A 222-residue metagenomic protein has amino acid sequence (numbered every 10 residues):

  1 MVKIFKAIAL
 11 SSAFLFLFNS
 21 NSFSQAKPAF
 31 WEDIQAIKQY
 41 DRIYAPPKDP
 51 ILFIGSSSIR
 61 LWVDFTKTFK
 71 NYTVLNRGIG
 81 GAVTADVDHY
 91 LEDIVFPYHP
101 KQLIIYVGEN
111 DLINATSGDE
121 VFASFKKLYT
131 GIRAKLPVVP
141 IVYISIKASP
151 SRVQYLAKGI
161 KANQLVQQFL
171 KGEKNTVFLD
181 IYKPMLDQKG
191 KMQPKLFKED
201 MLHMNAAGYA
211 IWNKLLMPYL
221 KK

Functional and structural regions predicted by a protein language model:
M1-F53, V63, K67: N-terminal secretory targeting modules
F14, P150-K222: Catalytic His-Asp segment of secreted/periplasmic serine-dependent ester chemistry enzymes
Y44-P47, T68-F69, F96-P97, K135 (+1 more regions): Extracellular/periplasmic catalytic domains that process cell-envelope and extracellular macromolecules
F53, V74-N76, F178: Conserved beta-strand scaffold positions in the cores of enzyme catalytic domains, especially in NTP/NDP-utilizing
I59-T68, T73-L75, T84-F122, V142 (+1 more regions): Oxyanion-hole/transition-state-stabilizing segment in secreted/luminal serine hydrolases and related acyltransferases
D119-L128, K158-N163: Charged helix-capping and loop-helix junction motifs
L136-P140: A short helix->loop->beta-strand "cap" motif at the edges of active sites that frequently abuts
